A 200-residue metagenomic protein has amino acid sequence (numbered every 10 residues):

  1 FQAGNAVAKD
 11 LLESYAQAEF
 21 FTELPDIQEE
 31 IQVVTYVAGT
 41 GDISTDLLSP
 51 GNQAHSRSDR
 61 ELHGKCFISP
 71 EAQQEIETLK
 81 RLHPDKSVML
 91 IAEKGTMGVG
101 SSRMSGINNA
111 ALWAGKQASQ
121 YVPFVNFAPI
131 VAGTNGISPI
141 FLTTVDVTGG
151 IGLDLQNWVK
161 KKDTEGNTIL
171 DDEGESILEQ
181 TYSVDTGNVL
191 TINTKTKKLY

Functional and structural regions predicted by a protein language model:
F1-Y200: Fe-S-dependent hydro-lyases/dehydratases of central metabolism
